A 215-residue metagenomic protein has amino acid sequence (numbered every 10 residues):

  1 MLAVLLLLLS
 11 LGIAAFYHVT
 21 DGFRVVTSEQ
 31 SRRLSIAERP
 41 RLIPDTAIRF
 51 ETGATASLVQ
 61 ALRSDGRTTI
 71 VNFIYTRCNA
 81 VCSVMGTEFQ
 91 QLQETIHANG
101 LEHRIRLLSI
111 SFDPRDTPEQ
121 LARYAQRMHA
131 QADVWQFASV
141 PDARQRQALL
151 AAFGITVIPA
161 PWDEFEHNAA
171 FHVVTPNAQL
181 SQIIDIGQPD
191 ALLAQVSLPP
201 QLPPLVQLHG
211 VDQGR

Functional and structural regions predicted by a protein language model:
M1-R49, Q213-R215: N-terminal targeting signals for export/organelle localization
L2, D133-W135, Q147, A151-A160 (+1 more regions): Structural micro-motif
I43-P44, T69, N168-A170: Short loop/turn microsegments at loop-to-beta-strand junctions
A56-V59, S181-Q182: Generic structural signal for well-ordered beta-strand positions
L58-F89: Short active-site neighborhood of thiol/selenol oxidoreductases, capturing the structured segment around
Y75-T76, I110-R115, V140-D142, I155 (+1 more regions): Solvent-exposed coil/turn segments that connect beta secondary-structure elements in extracytoplasmic/periplasmic
G86-L149: Structural microenvironment flanking redox-active thiols in thiol-disulfide oxidoreductases
A160-R215: Thiol-/selenol-based redox modules, centered on thioredoxin-like and closely related oxidoreductase domains
